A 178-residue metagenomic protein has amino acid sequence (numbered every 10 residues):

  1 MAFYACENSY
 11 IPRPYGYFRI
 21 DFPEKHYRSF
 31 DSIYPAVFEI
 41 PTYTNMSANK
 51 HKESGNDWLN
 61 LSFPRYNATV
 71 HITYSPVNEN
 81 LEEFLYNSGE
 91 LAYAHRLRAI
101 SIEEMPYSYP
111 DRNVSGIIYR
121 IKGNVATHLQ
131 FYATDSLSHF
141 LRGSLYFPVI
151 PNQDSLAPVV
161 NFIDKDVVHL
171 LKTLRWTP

Functional and structural regions predicted by a protein language model:
A2-A5: C-terminal motif of bacterial Sec signal peptides marking the signal peptidase cleavage site
E7-P14: Bacterial lipoprotein signal-peptidase II cleavage site
Y10, E103-P178: Short, well-structured beta-strand
Y15-P35: Post-signal peptide N-terminal segment of mature Sec-exported envelope proteins
I33-Y86: Secretory pathway targeting signatures of secreted, lumenal, and periplasmic proteins
T42-K52, H95-Y109: Short secondary-structure junctions
A48, A92-R96, L174-P178: Sec/Tat-exported extracytoplasmic proteins
S75-E103: Short, solvent-exposed recognition patches
